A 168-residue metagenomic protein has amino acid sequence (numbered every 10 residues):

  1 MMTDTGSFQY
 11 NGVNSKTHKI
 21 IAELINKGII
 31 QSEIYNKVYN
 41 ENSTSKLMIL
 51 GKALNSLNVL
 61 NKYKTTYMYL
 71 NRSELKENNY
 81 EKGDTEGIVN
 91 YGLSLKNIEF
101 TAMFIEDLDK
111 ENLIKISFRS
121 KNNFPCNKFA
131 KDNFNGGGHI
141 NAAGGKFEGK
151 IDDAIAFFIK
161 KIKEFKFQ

Functional and structural regions predicted by a protein language model:
M2-N133, G138-Q168: Hydrophobic helix-and-loop "lid/oligomerization" segment in the mid-to-C-terminal part of catalytic domains
